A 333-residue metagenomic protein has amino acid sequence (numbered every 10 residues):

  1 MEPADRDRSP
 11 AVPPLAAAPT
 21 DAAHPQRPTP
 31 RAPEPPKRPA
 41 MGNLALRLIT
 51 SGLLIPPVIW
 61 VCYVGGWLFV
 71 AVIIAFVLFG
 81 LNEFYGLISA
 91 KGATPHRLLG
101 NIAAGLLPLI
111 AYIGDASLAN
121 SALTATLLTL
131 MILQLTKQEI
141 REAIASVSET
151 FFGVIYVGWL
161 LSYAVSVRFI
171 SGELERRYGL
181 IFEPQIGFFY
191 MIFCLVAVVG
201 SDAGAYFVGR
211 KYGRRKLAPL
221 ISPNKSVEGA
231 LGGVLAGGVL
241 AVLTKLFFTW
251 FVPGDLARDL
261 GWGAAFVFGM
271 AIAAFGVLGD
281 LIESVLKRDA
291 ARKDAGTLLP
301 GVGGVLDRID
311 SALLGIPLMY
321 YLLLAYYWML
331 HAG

Functional and structural regions predicted by a protein language model:
E2-M270, L330: Membrane-embedded alpha-helical bundles of polytopic integral membrane proteins
I132-L133, L246, L278-D294: Transmembrane alpha-helical segments of integral membrane proteins
V198-R210, F275-R288: Short helical (or helix-break) motifs at transmembrane helix termini and adjacent helical loops in multi-pass membrane
D289-A312: Interfacial loop-to-transmembrane junctions
R308-L323: Final/C-terminal transmembrane alpha-helix of multipass membrane proteins
Y321-G333: Juxtamembrane boundary at the C-terminal end of a transmembrane helix
